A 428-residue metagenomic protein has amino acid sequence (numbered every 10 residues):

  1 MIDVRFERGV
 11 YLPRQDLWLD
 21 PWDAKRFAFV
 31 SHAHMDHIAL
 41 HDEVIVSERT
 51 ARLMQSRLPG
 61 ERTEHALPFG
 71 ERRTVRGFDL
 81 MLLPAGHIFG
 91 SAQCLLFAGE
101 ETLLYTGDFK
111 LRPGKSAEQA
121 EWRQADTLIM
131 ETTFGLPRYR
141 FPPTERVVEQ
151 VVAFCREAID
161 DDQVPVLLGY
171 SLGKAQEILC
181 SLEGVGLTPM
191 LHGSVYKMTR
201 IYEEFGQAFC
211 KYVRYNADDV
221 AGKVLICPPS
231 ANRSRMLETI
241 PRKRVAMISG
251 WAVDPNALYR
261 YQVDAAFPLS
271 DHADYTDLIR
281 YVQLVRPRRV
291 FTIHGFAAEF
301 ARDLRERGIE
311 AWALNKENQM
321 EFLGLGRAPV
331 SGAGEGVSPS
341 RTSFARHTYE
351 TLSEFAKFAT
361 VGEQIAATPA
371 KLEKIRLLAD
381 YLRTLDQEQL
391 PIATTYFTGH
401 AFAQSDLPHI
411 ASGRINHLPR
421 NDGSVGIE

Functional and structural regions predicted by a protein language model:
M1-D23, F27, A33-V166, G173 (+1 more regions): His/Asp/Glu-rich metal-coordinating catalytic cores of metallo-dependent phosphodiesterases/hydrolases acting on
W18, A28, V44, E64-A66 (+3 more regions): Conserved beta-strand scaffold positions in the cores of enzyme catalytic domains, especially in NTP/NDP-utilizing
T50-L67, R260-D271, R280, G326: Ligand-binding grooves and catalytic loops that recognize ribose/phosphate and carbohydrate rings, and esterified lipid
F78-A85, Y202-F209, L325-A328: Short, surface-exposed amphipathic charged segments that create phosphate/polyanion-binding patches used for binding
Q93-P287, I293-R307, A313: Metal-dependent phosphodiesterase/nuclease catalytic metal-binding core
G308-G326: Charged, glycine-enriched surface loops/patches that mediate electrostatic binding to polyanionic ligands
R327-R341: Intrinsic, low-complexity polybasic segments
S340-E428: N-terminal nucleic-acid-engaging modules of covalent nucleotidyltransferase systems
